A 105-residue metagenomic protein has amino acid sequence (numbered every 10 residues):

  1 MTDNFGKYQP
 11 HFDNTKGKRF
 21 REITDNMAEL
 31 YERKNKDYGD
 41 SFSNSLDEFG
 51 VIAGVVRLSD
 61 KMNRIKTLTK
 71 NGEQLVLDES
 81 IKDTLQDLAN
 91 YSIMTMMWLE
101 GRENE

Functional and structural regions predicted by a protein language model:
M1-E105: Intrinsically disordered, low-complexity regulatory regions that flank transcription factor DNA-binding cores
